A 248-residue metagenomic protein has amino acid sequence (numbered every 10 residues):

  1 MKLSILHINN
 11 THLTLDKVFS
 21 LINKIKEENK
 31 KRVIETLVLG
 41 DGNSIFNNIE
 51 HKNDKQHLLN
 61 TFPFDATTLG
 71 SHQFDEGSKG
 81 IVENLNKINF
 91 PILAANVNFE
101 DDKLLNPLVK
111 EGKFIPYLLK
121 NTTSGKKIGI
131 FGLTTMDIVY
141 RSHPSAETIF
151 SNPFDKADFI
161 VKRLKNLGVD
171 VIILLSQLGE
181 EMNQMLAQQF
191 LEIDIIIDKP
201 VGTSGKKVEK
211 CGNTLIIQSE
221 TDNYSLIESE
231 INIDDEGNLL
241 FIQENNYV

Functional and structural regions predicted by a protein language model:
M1-V248: Acidic, metal/ion-coordinating pockets
